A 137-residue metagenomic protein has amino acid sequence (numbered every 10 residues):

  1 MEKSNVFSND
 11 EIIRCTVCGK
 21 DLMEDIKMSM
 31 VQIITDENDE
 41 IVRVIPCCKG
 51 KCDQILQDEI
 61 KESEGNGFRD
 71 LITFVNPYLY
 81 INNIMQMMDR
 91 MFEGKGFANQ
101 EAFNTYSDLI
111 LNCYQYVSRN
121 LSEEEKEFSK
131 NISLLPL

Functional and structural regions predicted by a protein language model:
M1-F7: Short, charged surface segments at domain edges that flank catalytic/cofactor-binding sites
K3, K20, K27, K49-K51 (+4 more regions): Context-gated lysine
N9-G50: Short recognition patches in nucleic-acid-associated and regulatory proteins
S29-I33, K61-F68, A102: Composition- and surface-driven signal marking solvent-exposed, interaction-prone regions in large proteins
D39-L79: Short metal-binding segments enriched for Cys and/or His
E64, L71-N104, Q115: Extended interfacial segments that mediate partner engagement and assembly in macromolecular machines
Q100-L137: C-terminal, charged low-complexity interaction regions
